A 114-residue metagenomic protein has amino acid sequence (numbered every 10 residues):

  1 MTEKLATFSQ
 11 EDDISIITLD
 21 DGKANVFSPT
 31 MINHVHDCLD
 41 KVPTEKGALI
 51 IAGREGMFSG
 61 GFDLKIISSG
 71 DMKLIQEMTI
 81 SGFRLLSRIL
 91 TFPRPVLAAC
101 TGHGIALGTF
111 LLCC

Functional and structural regions predicted by a protein language model:
T7-F8: A structural signal for short hydrophobic beta-strand segments in well-ordered beta-sheet cores
E11-D20, N33-K73, R88-A99: A structural preference for short, pocket-lining loop segments at secondary-structure junctions
S28: Histidine/acidic residue-rich metal-binding segments in metalloenzymes
M31-V35, M78-S81, L111: Hydrophobic alpha-helical membrane-association signature
G61, Q76-T79, F83, A106-L107: Glycine-rich phosphate-binding loop at the start of an alpha helix
L86-C114: Glycine-rich beta-to-alpha active-site loop
